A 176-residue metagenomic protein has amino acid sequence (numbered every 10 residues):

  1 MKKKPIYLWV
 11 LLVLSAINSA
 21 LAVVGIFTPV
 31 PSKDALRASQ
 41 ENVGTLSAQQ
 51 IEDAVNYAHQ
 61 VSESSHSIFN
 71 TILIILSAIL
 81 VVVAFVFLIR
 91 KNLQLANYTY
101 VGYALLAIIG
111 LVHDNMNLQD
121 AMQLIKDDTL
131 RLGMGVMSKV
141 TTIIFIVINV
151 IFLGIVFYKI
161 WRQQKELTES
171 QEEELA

Functional and structural regions predicted by a protein language model:
M1-A38, I155-T168, L175-A176: Cytosolic juxtamembrane helix and N-cap/initiation of the first transmembrane helix
M1-L12, Q60-T71, R90-N97, L132-T142 (+1 more regions): Membrane-water interface of alpha-helical transmembrane segments
L8-S19, I74-A78, N97-A107, T142 (+1 more regions): Residues within membrane-spanning alpha-helices of integral membrane proteins, especially the hydrophobic core/packing
K33-S67, H113-T141: Interfacial non-cytosolic loop connecting adjacent transmembrane helices
L46-E52, V61, S65-F85, L105: Core segments of alpha-helical transmembrane spans in multipass integral membrane proteins
I68-K91, V147-E166: Transmembrane alpha-helical segments in integral membrane proteins
L80-A107, D114: Loop-to-transmembrane helix junctions at the membrane interface
I108-A176: Alpha-helical transmembrane segments of multi-pass integral membrane proteins, characterized by long hydrophobic
